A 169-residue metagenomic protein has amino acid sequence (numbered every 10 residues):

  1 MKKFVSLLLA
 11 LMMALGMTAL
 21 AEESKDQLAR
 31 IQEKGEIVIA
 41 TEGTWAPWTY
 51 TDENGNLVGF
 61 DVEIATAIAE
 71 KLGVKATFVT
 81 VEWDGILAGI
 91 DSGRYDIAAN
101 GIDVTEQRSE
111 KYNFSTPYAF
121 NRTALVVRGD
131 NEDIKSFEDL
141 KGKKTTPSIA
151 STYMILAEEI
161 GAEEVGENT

Functional and structural regions predicted by a protein language model:
M1-E36: Short, low-complexity disordered leader/linker segments with a strong preference for bacterial N-terminal type II
E23-G101: Extracytoplasmic small-molecule ligand-binding "clamshell" domains of the periplasmic binding protein/Venus flytrap
L28, F60-E63, S109-A119, T123: A structural signal for short loop-to-beta-strand junctions that line the ligand-binding cleft of periplasmic/secreted
E33, E106-P117, A162-E163: Ligand-binding "clamshell"
K75-E82, P147, A162-T169: Short beta-strand-to-loop elements that line the ligand-binding cleft of bilobed periplasmic-binding protein-like
G85-A88, I102-E110, I155-E159: A ligand-binding cleft/hinge motif common to bilobed small-molecule-binding domains
R128-K144: Flexible hinge/capping segments at coil-to-helix
T146-G161: Secondary-structure junction motif
